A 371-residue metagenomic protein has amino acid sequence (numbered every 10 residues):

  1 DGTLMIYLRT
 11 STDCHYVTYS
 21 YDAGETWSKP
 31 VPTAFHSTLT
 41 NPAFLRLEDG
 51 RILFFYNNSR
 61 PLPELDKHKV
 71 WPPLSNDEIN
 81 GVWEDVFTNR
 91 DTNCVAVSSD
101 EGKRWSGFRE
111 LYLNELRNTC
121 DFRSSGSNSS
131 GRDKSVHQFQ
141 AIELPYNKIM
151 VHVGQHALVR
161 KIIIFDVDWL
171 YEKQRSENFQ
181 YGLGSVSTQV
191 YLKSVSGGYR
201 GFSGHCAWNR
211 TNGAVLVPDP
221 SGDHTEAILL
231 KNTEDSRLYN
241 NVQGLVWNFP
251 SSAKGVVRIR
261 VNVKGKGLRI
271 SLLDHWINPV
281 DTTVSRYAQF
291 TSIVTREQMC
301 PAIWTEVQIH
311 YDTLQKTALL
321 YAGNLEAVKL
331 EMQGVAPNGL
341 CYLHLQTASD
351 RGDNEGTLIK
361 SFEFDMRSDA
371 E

Functional and structural regions predicted by a protein language model:
D1-S185, L192-A214, E234-S236: Asp-box/BNR beta-propeller blade signature and adjacent active/binding-site loops in extracellular glycan-interacting
T3, R51, Q174, K254-R258 (+1 more regions): Intrinsic-disorder/low-complexity, polar/charged segments enriched in Ser/Thr/Lys/Arg/Asp/Glu/Gln
A23, Y321-E326: Short strand-turn-strand beta-turns centered on an Asx-Gly dipeptide
V31, Q243-P250, V294-M299, M332-Q333 (+1 more regions): Beta-strand-rich interaction surfaces with strong enrichment in secreted/lumenal proteins
S221-T295: Secretory/extracellular carbohydrate-interaction modules and structurally similar beta-sandwich "look-alikes"
I259, A302-A322: Short tryptophan-centered beta-strand motifs in secreted/extracellular beta-sheet-rich domains of glycan-recognition
A288-Q308: Short, aromatic/His-centered strand-loop micro-motif at the edge of beta-sheets
A327-K360: Flexible glycan-contacting loops in extracellular carbohydrate-active proteins
